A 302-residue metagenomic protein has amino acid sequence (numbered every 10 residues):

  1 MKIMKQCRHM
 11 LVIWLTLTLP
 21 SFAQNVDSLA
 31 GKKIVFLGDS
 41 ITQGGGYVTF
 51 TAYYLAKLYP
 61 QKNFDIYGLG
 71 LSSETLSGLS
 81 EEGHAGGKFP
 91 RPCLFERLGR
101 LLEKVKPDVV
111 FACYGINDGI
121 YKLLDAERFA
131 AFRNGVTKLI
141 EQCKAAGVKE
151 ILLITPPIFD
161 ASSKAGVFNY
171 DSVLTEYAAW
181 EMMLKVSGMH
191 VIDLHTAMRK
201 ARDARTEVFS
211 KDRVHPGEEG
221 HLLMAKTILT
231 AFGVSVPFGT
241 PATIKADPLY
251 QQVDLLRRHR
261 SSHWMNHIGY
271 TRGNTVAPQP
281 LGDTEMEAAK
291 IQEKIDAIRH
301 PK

Functional and structural regions predicted by a protein language model:
K2-L11: Bacterial N-terminal signal peptides that target proteins for export
M10-P20: Bacterial N-terminal signal peptides
A23-G83, G87-K88, L98-K106, V110 (+1 more regions): Serine-esterase "nucleophile elbow" of acetyl-processing enzymes
K33-L37, D65-G70, D108-Y114, E150-T155 (+2 more regions): Structural recognition of the beta-strand scaffold that forms the well-ordered cores of secreted hydrolase catalytic
L37, Y47-T49, G78-E81, G87-A131 (+2 more regions): Oxyanion-hole/transition-state-stabilizing segment in secreted/luminal serine hydrolases and related acyltransferases
Q61, E74-S77, E96-R97, A112-R133 (+4 more regions): Serine-dependent acyl-ester chemistry module
A161-L194, E218: Substrate-gating cap/lid alpha-helix
V208-K302: Conserved catalytic region of serine esterases and O-acyltransferases that act on ester linkages in lipids
